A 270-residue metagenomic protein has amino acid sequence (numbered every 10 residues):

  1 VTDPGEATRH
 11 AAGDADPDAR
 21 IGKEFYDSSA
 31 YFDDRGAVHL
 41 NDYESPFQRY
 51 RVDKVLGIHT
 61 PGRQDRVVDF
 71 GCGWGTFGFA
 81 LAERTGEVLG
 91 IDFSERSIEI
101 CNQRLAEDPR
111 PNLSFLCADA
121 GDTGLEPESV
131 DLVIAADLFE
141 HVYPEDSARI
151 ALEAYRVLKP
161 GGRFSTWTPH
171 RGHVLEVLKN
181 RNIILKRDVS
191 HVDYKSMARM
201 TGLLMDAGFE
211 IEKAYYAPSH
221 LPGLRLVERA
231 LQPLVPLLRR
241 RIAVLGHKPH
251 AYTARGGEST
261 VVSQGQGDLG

Functional and structural regions predicted by a protein language model:
V1-E126, L132-A136, A148-L152, D193 (+5 more regions): Conserved N-terminal segment of class I S-adenosyl-L-methionine
D137-H141: Short catalytic micro-motifs in class I SAM-dependent methyltransferases
V142-Y143, L158-P160: Helix-to-beta-strand junctions that scaffold the AdoMet/dcAdoMet cofactor pocket in Class I SAM-dependent enzymes
E153-L158, L203, A207: Conserved helix-to-beta-strand junction in the class I
G162-T168: Conserved beta-strand signature within the Rossmann-like core of class I S-adenosyl-L-methionine
P169-V174, P218-S219: Short "lid" loop at the C-terminus of a central beta-strand within the Rossmann-like core of SAM-dependent
I183-R199: Acceptor-substrate binding/catalytic loop of class I
F209-H220: Conserved S-adenosyl-L-methionine
